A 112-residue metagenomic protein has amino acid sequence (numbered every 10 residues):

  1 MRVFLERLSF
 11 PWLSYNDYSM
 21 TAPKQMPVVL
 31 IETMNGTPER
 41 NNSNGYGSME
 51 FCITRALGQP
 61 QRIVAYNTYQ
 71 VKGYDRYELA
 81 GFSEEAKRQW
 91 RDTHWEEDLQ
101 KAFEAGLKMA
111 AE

Functional and structural regions predicted by a protein language model:
M1-A56: Helix-loop-strand module that forms the ligand-binding subsite of alpha/beta enzymes
E50-E112: Glycine-rich phosphate/pyrophosphate-binding loop and the adjoining helix
